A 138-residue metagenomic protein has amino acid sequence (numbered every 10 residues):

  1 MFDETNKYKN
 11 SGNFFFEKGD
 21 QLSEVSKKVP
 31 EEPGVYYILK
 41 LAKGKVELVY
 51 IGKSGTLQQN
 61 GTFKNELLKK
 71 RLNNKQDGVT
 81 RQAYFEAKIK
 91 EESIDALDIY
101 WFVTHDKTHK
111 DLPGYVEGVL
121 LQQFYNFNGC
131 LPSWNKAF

Functional and structural regions predicted by a protein language model:
M1-V49, K53-F138: Boundary/linker segments flanking structured domains
